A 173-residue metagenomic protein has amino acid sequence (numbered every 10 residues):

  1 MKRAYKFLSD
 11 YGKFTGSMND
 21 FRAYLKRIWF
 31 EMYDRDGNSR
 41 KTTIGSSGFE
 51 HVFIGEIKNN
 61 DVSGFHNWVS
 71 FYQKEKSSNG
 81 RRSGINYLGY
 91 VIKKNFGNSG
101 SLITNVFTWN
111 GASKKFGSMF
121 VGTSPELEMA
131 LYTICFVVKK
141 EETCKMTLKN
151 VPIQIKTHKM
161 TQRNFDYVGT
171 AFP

Functional and structural regions predicted by a protein language model:
M1-T147: N-terminal "domain-start" segment
E141-P173: A cross-kingdom marker for long, charged
